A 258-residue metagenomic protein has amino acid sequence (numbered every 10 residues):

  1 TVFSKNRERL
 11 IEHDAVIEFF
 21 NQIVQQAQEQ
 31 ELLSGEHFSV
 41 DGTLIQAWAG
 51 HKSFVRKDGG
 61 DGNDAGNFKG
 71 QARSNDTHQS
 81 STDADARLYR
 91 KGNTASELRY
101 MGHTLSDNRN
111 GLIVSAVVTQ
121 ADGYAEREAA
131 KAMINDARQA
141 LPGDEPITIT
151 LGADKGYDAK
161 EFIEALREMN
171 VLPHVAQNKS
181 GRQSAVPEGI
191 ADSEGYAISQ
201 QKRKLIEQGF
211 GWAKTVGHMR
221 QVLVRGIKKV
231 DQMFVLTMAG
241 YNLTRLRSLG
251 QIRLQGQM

Functional and structural regions predicted by a protein language model:
T1-A165, Y241: Polybasic low-complexity intrinsically disordered regions
G59-G62, P142, K155-K228: Helix-centered, glycine/charged polyanion-binding patches within enzymatic domains that contact phosphate-containing
A137-L141, G217, R247: Structural motif corresponding to the C-terminal cap of alpha-helices
D144-L151, L172-A176, S248-Q255: Acidic/polar loop patches that form or flank catalytic/metal-binding clefts of enzymes that bind anionic ligands
R220-L223, R245, L249-M258: A short, flexible helix-boundary coil/loop motif
